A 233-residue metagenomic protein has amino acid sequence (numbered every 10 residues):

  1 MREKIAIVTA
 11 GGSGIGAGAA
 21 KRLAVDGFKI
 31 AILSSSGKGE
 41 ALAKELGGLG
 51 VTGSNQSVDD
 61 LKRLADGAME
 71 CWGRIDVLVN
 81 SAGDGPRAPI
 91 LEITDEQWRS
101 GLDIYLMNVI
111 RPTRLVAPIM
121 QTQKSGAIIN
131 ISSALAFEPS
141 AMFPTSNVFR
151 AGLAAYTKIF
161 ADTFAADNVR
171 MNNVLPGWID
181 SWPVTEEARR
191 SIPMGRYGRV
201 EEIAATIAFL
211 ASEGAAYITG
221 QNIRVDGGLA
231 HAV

Functional and structural regions predicted by a protein language model:
G12-G14: Conserved glycine-rich cofactor-binding loop
V79, A165, R170, I218-G220: Short, small/polar-rich loop/turn modules that mediate ligand/substrate recognition or access, typified
P89-I90, Q97-L102, I128, A188: Substrate-binding pocket helix/loop in short-chain dehydrogenase/reductase
T113, F149-R150, T157: Active-site helix of classical SDR
P118, D162-A166, A216: Alpha-helical segment proximal to the catalytic Tyr-Lys
S133: Residue(s) in the substrate-gating loop at a strand-loop-helix junction that position the organic substrate next
E138, A208, T219-V233: Short C-terminal tail/terminal secondary-structure segment of NAD(P)H-dependent dehydrogenase/reductase domains
